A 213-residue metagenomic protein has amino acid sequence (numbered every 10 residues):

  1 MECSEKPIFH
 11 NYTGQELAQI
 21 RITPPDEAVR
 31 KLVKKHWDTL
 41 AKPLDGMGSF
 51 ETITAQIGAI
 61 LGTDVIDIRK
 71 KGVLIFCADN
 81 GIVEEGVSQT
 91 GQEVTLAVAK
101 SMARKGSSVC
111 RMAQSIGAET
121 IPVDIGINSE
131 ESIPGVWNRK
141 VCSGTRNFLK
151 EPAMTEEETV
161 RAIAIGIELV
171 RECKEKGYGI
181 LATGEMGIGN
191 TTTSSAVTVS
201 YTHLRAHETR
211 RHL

Functional and structural regions predicted by a protein language model:
I8-A41: Generic N-terminal amphipathic, Lys/Arg-enriched alpha-helix
V29-I66: An N-cap/entry alpha-helix motif that binds or orients negatively charged groups
H36-D38, T90-E93, K140-M154, R205: Gly-rich Lys/Arg/Thr-decorated short loops/hinges at beta-loop-alpha junctions or inter-strand turns that position
L61-R69, E172-K176: Solvent-exposed alpha-helices and their adjacent loops that cap or buttress functional pockets in soluble metabolic
D67-R69, L74-I127: Active-site cofactor/substrate anionic-group-binding motifs, chiefly glycine- and Lys/Arg-rich phosphate-binding loops
A113-S132, N138-K150: Active-site neighborhood for divalent-cation/phosphate handling
G144, E151-N190, V197, Y201: Glycine-rich, mobile lid/loop segments that gate access to catalytic sites or pores
T202-H212: Conserved small/polar residues in nucleotide/adenosyl-binding loops
